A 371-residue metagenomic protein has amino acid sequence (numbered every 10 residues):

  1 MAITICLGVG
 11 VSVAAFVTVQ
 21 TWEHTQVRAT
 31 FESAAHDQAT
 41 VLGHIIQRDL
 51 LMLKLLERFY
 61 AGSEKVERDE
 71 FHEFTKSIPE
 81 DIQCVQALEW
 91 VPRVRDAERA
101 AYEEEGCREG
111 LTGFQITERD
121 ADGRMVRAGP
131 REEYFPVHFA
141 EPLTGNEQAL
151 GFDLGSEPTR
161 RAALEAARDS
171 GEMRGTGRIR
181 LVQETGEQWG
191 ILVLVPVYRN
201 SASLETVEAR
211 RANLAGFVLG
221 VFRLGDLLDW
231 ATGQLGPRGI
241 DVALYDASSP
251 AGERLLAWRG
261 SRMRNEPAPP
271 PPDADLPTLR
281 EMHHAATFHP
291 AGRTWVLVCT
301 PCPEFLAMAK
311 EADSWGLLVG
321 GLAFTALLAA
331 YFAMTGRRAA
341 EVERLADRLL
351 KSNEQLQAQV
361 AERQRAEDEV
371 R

Functional and structural regions predicted by a protein language model:
M1-T21, L318-G320, T325: Extreme N-terminal signal-anchor transmembrane helix of membrane signaling/transducer proteins, especially in bacteria
I5, S12, Q20, C299 (+3 more regions): Long alpha-helical segments found as membrane-embedded helices
Q20-L53, Y60-R68: Membrane-proximal amphipathic alpha-helices that sit immediately adjacent to an N-terminal transmembrane/signal-anchor
R28-H36, A61-C299: Intrinsically disordered, low-complexity polar/acidic regions
C302-V319: Membrane-interface helix-start motif
W315-T335: Selective detector of the "anchor" transmembrane alpha-helix that sits immediately C-terminal
A330-A333, R337-R371: Amphipathic alpha-helical coiled-coil "transmission" helices that mediate dimerization and conformational coupling
